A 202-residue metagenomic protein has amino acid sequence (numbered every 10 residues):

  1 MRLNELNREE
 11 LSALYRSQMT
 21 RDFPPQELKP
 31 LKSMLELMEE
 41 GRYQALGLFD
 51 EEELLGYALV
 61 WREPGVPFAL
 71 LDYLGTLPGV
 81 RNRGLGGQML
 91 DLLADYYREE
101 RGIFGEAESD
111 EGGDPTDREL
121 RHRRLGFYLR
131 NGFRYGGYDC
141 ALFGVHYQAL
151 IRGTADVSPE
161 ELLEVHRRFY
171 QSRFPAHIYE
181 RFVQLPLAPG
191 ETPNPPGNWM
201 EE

Functional and structural regions predicted by a protein language model:
M1-S33, E161, V165-R168, R181 (+1 more regions): Short amphipathic alpha-helix that is part of the acyltransferase structural core
R21-E51, L59: Active-site rim helix/loop that mediates acceptor-substrate recognition in acyltransferases
G47, E53-R62, F68-G75: Conserved beta-strand in the GNAT
R62-L71, R81, E99-R101, H146: A conserved beta-turn-beta hairpin within the catalytic core of GNAT-like acetyltransferases that forms part
L74-R81, S109-E111: A short, internal acetyl-CoA/4′-phosphopantetheine-binding micro-motif in the GNAT/acyltransferase core
T76, N82-Y96, L120: Conserved acetyl-CoA-binding loop-helix of GNAT-fold acetyltransferases
Y97-L120: Conserved GNAT acetyl-CoA-binding A-motif
L120, A141-E202: C-terminal "cap" of GNAT-fold acetyltransferases
